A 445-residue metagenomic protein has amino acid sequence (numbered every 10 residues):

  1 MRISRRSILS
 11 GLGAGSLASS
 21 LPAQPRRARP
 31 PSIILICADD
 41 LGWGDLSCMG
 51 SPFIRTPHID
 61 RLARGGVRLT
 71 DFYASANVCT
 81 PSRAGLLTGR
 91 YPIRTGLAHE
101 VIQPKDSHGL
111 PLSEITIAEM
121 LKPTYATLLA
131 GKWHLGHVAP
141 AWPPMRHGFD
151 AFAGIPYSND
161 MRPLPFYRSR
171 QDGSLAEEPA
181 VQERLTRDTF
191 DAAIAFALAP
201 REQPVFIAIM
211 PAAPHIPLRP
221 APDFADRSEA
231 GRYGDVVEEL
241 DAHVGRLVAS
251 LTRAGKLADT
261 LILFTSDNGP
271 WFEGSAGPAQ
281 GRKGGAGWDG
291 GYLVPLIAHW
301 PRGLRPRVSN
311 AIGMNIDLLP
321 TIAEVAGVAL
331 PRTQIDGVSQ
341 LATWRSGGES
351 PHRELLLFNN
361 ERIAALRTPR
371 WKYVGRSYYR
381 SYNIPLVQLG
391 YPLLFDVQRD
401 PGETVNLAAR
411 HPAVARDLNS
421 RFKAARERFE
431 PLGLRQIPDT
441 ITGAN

Functional and structural regions predicted by a protein language model:
R2-L17, L21-L393, P401-N445: Formylglycine-dependent sulfatase
